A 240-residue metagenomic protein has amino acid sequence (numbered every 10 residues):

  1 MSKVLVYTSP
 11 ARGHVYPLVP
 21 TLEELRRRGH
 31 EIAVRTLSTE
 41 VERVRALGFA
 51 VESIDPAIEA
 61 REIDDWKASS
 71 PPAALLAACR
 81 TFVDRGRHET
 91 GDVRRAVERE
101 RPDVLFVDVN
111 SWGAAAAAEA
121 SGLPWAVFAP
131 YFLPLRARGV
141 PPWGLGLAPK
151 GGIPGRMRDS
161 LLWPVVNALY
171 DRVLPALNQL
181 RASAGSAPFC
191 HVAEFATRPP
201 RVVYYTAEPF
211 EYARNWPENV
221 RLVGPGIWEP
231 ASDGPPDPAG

Functional and structural regions predicted by a protein language model:
M1-E52: N-terminal subdomain of nucleotide-sugar transferases
K3, D103-V104, R201: Structural motif
Y7, R35, I54, D108 (+3 more regions): Generic beta-sheet signal
V34-A78: Conserved nucleotide-sugar phosphate-binding/catalytic loop shared by glycosyltransferases and other
R61-K67, L135-P142, P230-G234: Short, charged, surface-exposed secondary-structure boundary motifs
D84-R156, P209-F210: Conserved nucleotide-sugar donor-interacting segment of glycosyltransferase catalytic cores, predominantly GT-B
A126-Y212: Active-site-proximal region of nucleotide-activated glycan assembly enzymes, centered on histidine/acidic-rich loops
Y205-G240: Donor-nucleotide binding loops and adjacent catalytic segments primarily of GT-B fold Leloir glycosyltransferases
